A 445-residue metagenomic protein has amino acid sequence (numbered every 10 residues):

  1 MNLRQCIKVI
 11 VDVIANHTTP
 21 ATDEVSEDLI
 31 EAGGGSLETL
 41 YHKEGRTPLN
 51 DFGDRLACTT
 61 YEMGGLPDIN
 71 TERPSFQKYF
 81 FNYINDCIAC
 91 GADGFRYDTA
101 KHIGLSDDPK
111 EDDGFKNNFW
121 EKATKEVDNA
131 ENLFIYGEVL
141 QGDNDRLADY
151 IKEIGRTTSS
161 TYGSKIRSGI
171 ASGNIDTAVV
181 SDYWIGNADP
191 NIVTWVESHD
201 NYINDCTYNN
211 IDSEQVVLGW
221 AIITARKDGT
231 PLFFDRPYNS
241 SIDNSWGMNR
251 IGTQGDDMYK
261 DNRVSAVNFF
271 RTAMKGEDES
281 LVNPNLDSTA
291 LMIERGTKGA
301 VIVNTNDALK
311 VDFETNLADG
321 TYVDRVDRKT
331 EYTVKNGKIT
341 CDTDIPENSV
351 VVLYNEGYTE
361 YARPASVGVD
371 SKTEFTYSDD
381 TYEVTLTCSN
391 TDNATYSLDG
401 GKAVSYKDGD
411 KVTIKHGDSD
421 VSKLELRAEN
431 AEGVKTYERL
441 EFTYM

Functional and structural regions predicted by a protein language model:
M1, K8-D23: Active-site beta->alpha N-cap acidic-glycine motif
L3-I7, S26-E31, N82-Y361: Active-site-proximal helices and loops of the catalytic beta/alpha 8
N16-D54, K110-K116: Aromatic- and acidic-residue-enriched segments that line the glycan-binding/catalytic groove of carbohydrate-active
G53-I69: N-terminal small/glycine-rich loop or linker at the start of catalytic domains across soluble metabolic enzymes
T60, Q77, L286-D287: Feature recognizes metal-dependent phosphohydrolase scaffolds
L66-K78: Active-site mouth loops of central-metabolism enzymes
E360-M445: Low-complexity, disordered linker/stalk regions enriched in Pro/Thr/Ser/Gly
